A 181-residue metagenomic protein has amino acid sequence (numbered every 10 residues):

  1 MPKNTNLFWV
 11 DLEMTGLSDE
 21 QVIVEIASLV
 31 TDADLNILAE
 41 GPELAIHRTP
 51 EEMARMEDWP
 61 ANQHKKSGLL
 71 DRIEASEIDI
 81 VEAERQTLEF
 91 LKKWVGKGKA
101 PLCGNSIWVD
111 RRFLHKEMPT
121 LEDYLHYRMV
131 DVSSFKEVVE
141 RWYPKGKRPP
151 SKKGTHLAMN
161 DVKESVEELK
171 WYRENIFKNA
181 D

Functional and structural regions predicted by a protein language model:
P2-L102, P150-K152: Conserved non-catalytic scaffold segment of RNase H-like nuclease domains
D19-Q21, E40, F113, V139 (+1 more regions): Short, function-defining helix-loop hinge/capping sites that tune catalysis or transport
T49-P50, I107-W108, S134-K136: Short glycine-enriched loops at secondary-structure junctions
D79, A83-T87, D110, E117 (+1 more regions): Amphipathic alpha-helical interface surfaces
L88-K92, E140, K170: Generic structural signal for well-ordered alpha-helical scaffold segments
G98-L102, S106-W108, R112-F113, E117-M118 (+1 more regions): Acidic, Mg2+-coordinating catalytic module of metal-dependent nucleases/exonucleases that use a two-metal-ion mechanism
L114-V132: Short, low-complexity, polybasic intrinsically disordered segments
H126-P144: Short, flexible loop segments at boundaries between secondary-structure elements
